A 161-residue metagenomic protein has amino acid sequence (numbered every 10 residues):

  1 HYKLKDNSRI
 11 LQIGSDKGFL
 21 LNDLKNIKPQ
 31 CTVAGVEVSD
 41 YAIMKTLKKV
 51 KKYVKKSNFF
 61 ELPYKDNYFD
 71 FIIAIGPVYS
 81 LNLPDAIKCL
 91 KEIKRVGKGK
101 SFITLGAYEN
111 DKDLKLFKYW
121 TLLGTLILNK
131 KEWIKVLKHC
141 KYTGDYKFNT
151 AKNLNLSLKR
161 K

Functional and structural regions predicted by a protein language model:
H1-E61, L81-K88, E92, S101-K161: Class I (Rossmann-like) S-adenosyl-L-methionine-dependent methyltransferase catalytic domain, capturing the SAM-binding
L62-N67: Short amphipathic alpha-helix with an adjacent loop that forms part of the alpha/beta core around
I73: A conserved beta-strand element that flanks and buttresses the S-adenosyl-L-methionine
G76-S80: Short catalytic micro-motifs in class I SAM-dependent methyltransferases
R95-V96: Short, conserved loop/helix-junction motifs that constitute active-site signature segments in enzyme catalytic cores
